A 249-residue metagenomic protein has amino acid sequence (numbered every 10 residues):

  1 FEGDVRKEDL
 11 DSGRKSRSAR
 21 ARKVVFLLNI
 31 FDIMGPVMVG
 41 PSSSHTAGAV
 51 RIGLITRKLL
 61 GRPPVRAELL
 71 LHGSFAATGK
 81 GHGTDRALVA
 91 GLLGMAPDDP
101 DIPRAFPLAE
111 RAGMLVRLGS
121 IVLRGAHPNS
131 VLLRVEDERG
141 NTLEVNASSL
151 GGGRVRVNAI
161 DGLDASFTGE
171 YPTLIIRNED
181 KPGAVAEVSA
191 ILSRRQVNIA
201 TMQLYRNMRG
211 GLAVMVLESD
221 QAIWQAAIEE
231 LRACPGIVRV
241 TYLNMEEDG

Functional and structural regions predicted by a protein language model:
E2, D11-L27: Short, Lys/Arg-enriched N-terminal segments with co-localized hydrophobic residues within the first ~10-30 amino acids
V25-M38, A67-L70: Short, hydrophobic/aliphatic alpha-helical segments
G35-G53: Conserved phosphate/anionic-ligand binding catalytic regions in large, soluble enzymes, centered on
R57-E68: Non-transmembrane, aqueous-exposed alpha-helical and coiled segments at domain scale
E68, H72-R111: A structural-propensity feature for long, helix-poor, extended segments
L93-L143: Contiguous domain-boundary segments centered on the initiation and propagation of an alpha-helix
L118, V145-G249: A conserved regulatory-domain signal marking ACT and ACT-like small-molecule sensing domains and adjacent regulatory
